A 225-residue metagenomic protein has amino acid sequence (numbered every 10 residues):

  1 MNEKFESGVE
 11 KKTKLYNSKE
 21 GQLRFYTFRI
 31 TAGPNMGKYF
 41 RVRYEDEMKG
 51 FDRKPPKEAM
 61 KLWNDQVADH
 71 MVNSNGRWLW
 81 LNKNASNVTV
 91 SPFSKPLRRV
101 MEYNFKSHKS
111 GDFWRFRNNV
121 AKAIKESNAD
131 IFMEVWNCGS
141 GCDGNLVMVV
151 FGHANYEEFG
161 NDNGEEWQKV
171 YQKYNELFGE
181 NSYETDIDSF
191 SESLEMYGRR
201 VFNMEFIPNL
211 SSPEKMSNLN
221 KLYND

Functional and structural regions predicted by a protein language model:
M1-D225: Short S/T/G/P-rich N-terminal loop/turn motif that feeds into the first structured element of a domain
